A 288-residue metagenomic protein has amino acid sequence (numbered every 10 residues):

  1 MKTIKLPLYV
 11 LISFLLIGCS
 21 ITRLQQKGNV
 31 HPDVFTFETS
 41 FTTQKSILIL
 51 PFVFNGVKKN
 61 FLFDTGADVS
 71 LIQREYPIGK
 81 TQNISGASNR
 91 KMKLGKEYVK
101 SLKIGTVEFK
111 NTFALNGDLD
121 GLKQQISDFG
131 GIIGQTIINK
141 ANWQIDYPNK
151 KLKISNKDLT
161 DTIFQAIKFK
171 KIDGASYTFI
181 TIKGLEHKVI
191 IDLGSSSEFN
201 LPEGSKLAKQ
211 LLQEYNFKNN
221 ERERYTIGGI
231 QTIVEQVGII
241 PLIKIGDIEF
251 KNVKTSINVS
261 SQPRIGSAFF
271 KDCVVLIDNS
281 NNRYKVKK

Functional and structural regions predicted by a protein language model:
M1-V10: Bacterial N-terminal signal peptides that target proteins for export
L6, G18-K288: Pepsin/retropepsin-fold aspartyl endopeptidases
